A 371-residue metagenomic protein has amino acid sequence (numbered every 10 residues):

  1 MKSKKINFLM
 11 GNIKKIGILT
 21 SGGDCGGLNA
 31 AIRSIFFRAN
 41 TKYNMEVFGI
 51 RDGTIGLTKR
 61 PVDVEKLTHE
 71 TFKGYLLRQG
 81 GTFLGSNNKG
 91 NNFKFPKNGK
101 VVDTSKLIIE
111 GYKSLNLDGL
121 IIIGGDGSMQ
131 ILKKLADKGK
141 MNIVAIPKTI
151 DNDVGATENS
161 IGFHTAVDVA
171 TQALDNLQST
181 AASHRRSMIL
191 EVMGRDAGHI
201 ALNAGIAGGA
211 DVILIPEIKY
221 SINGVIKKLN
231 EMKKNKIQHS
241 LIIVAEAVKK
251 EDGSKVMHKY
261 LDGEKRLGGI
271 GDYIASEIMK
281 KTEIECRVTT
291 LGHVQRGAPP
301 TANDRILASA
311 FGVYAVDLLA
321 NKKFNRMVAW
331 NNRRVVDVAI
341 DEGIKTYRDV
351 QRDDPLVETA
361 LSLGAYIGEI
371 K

Functional and structural regions predicted by a protein language model:
M1-M10, P61-L120, G127, I161-D168 (+1 more regions): Glycine-rich oxoanion-binding loops at beta->alpha junctions
I6-P61: N-terminal phosphate-binding or glycine-rich loops at protein starts, especially the Walker A/P-loop of NTPases
K15-D24, F83-G85, D118-I122, M188-E191: Short glycine-rich or small-residue beta-strand-to-loop segments that form or flank ligand, phosphate, metal/Fe-S
C25-I35, L57-T58, V102-K106, L120-K133 (+5 more regions): Short glycine/serine/threonine-rich phosphate/pyrophosphate-binding segments that cradle anionic phosphate groups
R33-K42, D63-E70, K134-V144, I161-T165 (+1 more regions): A glycine- and small-aliphatic-rich helix-loop capping segment at beta-alpha/alpha-beta transitions that lines
I50, L135-S160, L214-I218: Short, acidic/small-residue loops that bind anionic groups at enzyme active sites
G111, I122-G124, Q130-K134, G139 (+1 more regions): Accessory alpha-helical/coil subdomains and C-terminal extensions that flank or cap enzyme catalytic cores
R266-K371: C-terminal non-catalytic interaction/assembly regions of soluble proteins
